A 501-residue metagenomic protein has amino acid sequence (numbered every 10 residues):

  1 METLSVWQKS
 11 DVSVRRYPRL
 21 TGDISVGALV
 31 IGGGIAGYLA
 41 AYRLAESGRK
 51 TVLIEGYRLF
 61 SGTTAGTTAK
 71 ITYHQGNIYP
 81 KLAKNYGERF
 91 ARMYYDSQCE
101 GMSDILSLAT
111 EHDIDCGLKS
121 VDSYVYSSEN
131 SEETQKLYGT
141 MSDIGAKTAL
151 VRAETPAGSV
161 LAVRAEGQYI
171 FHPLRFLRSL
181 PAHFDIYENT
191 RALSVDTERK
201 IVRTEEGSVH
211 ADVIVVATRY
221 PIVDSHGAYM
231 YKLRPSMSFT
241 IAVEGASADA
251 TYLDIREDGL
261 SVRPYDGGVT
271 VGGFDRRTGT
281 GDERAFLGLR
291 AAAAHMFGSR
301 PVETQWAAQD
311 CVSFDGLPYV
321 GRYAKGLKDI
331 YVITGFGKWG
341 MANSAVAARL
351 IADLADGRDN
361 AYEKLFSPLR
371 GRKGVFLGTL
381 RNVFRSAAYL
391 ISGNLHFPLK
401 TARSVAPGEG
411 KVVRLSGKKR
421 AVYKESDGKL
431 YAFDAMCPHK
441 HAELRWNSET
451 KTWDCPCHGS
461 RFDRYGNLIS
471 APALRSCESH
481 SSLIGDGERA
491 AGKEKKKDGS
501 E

Functional and structural regions predicted by a protein language model:
M1-A28, C477-H480, K493-K497: Extreme N-terminal leader/targeting segments of oxidoreductases
I24-L53: N-terminal Rossmann-like FAD-binding beta1-loop-alpha1 element of flavoenzymes
E46-G66: Glycine-rich FAD pyrophosphate-binding loop
H74-R152: Dinucleotide-binding Rossmann-like beta1-alpha1 core, especially the glycine-rich loop that anchors the ADP
E111-K119, S208-V209, I214-K328, N343: Active-site substrate-recognition segment that forms the wall of the catalytic cavity or substrate channel
Y138-T140, A162-D212, A217: Helical element adjacent to the flavin cofactor pocket in flavoenzyme catalytic cores
I241, V412-K497: Rieske [2Fe-2S] iron-sulfur-binding domain
R256-E257, D266, F286-L287, S299-T379 (+3 more regions): C-terminal catalytic lobe of FAD-dependent flavoproteins
